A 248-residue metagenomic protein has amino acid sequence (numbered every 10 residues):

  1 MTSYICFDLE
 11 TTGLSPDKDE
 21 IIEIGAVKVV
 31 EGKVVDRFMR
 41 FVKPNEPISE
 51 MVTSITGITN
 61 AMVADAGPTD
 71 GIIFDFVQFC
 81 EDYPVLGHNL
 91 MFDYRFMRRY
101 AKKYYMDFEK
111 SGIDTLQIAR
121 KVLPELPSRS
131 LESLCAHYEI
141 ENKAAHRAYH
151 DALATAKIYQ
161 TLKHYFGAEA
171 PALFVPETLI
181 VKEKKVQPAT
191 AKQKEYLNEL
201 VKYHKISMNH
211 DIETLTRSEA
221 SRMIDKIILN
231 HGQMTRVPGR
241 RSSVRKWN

Functional and structural regions predicted by a protein language model:
M1-K110, P124-H146, A172: Conserved non-catalytic scaffold segment of RNase H-like nuclease domains
Y4-C6, S15, E20, A64 (+4 more regions): A broadly structural signal marking compact, well-ordered functional cores that mediate small-ligand/cofactor/substrate
T11-G13, Q117, A154: Short, glycine/acidic-enriched loop or turn micro-motifs at the edges of active sites
D107-A119: Conserved beta-strand -> loop -> alpha-helix junction used to position metal-binding or nucleic-acid-contacting
R147-Q160: Acidic, divalent-metal-coordinating active-site segment for phosphoryl/phosphodiester hydrolysis, typified by short
I158-N248: Acidic two-metal-ion nuclease catalytic site recognized across multiple nuclease folds, prominently DnaQ/RNase D-T
